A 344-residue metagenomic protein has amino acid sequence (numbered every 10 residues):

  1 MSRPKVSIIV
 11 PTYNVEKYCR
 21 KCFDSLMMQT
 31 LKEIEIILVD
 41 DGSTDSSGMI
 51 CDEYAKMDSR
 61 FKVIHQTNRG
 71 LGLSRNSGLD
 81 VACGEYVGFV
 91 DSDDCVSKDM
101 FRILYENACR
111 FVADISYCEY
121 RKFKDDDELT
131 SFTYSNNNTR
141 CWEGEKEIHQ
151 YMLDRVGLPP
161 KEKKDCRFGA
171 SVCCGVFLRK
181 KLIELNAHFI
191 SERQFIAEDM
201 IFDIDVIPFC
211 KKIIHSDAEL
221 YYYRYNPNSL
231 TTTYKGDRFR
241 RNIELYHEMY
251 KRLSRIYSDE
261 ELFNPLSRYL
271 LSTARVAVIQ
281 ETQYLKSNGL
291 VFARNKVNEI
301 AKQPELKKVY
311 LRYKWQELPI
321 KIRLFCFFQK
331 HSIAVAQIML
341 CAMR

Functional and structural regions predicted by a protein language model:
P4-S7, S25, E35, I201: Cell-envelope/extracellular polymer assembly enzymes that use nucleotide-activated donors
V10, N14-M28: Short, well-formed alpha-helical segments that are part of the catalytic scaffolds of diverse glycosyltransferases
S25, D40-M49, T67: A conserved acidic beta->alpha catalytic loop
Q66-A82, C95: Glycine-rich, basic loop-to-helix element that forms the pyrophosphate-binding segment of sugar-nucleotide handling
L71, S92-I214, Y221-D237: Donor-binding/catalytic cores of nucleotide-activated saccharide and glycerol-phosphate transferases/polymerases
V87: Short aromatic/hydrophobic "clamp" motif used to bind/position activated sugar donors
A113, E281-R344: Membrane-interface aromatic/basic loop that binds lipid-linked glycans or pyrophosphate carriers, typified by
A218-N226, T232-E260, S272-V276, Q280-L306: Catalytic core of nucleotide-sugar-dependent glycosyltransferases
